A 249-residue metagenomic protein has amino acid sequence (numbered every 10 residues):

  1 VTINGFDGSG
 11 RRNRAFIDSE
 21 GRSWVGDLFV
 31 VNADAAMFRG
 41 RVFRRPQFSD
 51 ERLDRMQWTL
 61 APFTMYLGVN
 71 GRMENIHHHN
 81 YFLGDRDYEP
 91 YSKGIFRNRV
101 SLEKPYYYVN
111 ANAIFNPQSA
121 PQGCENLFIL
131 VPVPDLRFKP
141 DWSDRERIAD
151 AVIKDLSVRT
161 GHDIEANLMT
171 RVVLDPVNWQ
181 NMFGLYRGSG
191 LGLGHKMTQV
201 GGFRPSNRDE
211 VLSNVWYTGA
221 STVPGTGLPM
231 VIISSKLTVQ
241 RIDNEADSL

Functional and structural regions predicted by a protein language model:
V1-I17, T170-L185: Beta-rich nucleic-acid/ligand-interaction surfaces
T2-P121: Mid-domain catalytic core of redox enzymes that form a hydrophobic substrate pocket/lid adjacent to a catalytic redox
L28, A33-F38, P62, R147-A151 (+2 more regions): Generic recognition of stable, solvent-exposed alpha-helical segments in well-folded globular domains
V30, L67, I129, V152 (+4 more regions): Hydrophobic, well-ordered secondary-structure elements that form the walls of internal hydrophobic environments
N70-Q180: C-terminal segments that line or cap access tunnels to active or ligand-binding sites in enzymes and enzyme-associated
L102-Y108, H162-P224: A glycine-rich dinucleotide-binding beta-alpha-beta segment and adjacent secondary-structure elements that constitute
A220-D243: A conserved FAD-binding loop/helix module that cradles the flavin
D243-L249: Active-site-proximal substrate-binding core of FAD-dependent oxidoreductases
